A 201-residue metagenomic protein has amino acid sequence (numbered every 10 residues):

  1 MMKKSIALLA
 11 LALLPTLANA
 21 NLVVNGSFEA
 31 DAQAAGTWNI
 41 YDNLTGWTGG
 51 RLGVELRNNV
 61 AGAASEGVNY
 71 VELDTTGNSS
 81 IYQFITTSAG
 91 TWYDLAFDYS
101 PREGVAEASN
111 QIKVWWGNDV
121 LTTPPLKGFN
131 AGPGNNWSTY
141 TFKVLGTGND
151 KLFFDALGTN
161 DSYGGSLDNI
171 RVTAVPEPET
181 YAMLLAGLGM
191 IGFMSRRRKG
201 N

Functional and structural regions predicted by a protein language model:
S5-A7, L14-L22, Y163, N169-F193: Short, threonine-centered small-residue motifs that mark membrane-proximal processing/anchoring sites and TM-junction
F28, S79-V105, F142, L152 (+1 more regions): Extra-cytoplasmic beta-strand recognition segments
A32-N69: Extracellular glycan-recognition surfaces and repeat-rich motifs
W38-N39, G104-V114: Beta-strand acidic-aromatic groove motif in beta-rich domains, primarily in extracellular
N69-S80, F129-G134: Extracellular beta-rich ligand/substrate-recognition surface
D119-T147: Extracellular carbohydrate recognition and processing domains and analogous Trp-centered ligand-binding platforms
F154-S162: Short beta-strand-plus-loop segments that form exposed binding edges in beta-rich domains
G192-N201: C-terminal membrane-anchoring or membrane-association module
